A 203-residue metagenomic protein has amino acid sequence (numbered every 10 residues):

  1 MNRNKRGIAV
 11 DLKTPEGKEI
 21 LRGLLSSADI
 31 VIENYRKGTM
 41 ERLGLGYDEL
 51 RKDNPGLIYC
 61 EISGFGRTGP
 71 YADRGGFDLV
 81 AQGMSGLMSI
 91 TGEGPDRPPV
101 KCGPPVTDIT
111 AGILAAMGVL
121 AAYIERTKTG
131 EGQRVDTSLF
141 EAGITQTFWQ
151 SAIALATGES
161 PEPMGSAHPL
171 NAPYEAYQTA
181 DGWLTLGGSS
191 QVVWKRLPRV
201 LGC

Functional and structural regions predicted by a protein language model:
M1-E131: N-terminal helix-loop segment corresponding to the beta1-alpha1 unit of nucleotide/adenylate-binding folds
M84-C203: Acidic, glycine-rich segments within the central catalytic cores of soluble metabolic enzymes that bind/position
